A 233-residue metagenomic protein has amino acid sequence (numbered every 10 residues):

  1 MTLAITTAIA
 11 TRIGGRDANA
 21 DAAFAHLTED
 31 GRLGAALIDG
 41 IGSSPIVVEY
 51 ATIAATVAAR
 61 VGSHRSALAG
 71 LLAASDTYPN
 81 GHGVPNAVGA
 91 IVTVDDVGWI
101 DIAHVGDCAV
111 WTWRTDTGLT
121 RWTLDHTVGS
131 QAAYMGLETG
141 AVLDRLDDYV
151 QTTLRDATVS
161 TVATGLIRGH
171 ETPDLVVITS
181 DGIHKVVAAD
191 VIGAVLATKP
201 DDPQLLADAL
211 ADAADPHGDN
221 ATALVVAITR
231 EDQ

Functional and structural regions predicted by a protein language model:
M1-Q233: PP2C/PPM-type serine/threonine phosphatase catalytic domain
